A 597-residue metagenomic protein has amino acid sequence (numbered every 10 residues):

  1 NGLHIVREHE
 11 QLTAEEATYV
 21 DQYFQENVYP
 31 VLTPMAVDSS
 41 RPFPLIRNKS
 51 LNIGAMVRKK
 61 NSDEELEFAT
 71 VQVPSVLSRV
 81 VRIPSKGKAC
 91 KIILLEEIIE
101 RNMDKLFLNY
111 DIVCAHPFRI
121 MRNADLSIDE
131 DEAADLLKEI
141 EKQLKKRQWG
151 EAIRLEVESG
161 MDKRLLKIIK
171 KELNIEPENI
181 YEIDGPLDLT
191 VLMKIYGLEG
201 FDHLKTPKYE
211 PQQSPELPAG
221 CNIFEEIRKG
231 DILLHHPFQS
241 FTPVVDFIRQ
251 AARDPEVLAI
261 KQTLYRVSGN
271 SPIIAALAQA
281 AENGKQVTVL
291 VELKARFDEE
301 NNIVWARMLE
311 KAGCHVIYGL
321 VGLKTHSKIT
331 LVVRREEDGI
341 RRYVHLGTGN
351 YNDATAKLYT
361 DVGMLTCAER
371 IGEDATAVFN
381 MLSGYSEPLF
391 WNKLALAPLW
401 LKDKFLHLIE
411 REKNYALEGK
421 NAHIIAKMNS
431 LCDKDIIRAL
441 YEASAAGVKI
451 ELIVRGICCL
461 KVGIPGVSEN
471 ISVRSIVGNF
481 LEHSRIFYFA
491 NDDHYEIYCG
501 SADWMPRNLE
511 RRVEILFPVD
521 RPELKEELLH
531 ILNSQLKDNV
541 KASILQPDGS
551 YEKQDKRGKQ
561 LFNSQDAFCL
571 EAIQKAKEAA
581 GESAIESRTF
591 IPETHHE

Functional and structural regions predicted by a protein language model:
N1-I424, E442, A446, C458-E597: N-terminal localization/anchoring segments of enzymes in phospholipid and broader phosphate metabolism
N429: Cofactor-pocket helix-loop regions in the catalytic cores of large enzyme subunits
K434-I437, Y441: Glycine/threonine-rich ATP-lid/beta-loop region of ATP-binding domains
K449-I453: Hydrophobic alpha/beta core scaffold segments
